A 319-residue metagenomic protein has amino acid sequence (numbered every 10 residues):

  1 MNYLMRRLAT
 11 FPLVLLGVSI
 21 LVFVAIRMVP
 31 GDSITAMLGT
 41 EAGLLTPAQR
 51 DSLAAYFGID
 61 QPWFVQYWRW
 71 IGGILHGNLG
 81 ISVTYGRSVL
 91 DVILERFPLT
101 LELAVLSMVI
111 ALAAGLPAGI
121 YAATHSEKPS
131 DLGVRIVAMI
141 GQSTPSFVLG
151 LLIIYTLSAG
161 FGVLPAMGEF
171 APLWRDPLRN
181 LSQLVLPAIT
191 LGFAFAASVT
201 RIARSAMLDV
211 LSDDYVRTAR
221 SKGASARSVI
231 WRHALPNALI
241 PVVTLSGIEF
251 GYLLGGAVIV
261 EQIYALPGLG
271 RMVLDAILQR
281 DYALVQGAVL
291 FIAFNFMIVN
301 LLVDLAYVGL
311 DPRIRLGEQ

Functional and structural regions predicted by a protein language model:
M1-Y3, P12, F97-S130, S146 (+1 more regions): Alpha-helical transmembrane segments of integral membrane proteins, especially multi-pass inner/plasma-membrane
M5-R7, P12-L13, I153: Hydrophobic alpha-helical segments of polytopic membrane proteins
L15-V65, F161-N180: Hydrophobic alpha-helical transmembrane segments of membrane transport/permease proteins and related membrane-embedded
S19-M28, F57-G58, R69-G72, I136-M167 (+1 more regions): Membrane-water interface segments at the C-terminal ends of transmembrane alpha-helices in multi-pass inner-membrane
S33-I34, W63, Y67, L79 (+9 more regions): Hydrophobic side chains within well-formed alpha-helices
L44-H76, A265-A276: Short hydrophobic, aromatic-rich alpha-helical segments embedded in or entering the lipid bilayer of multi-pass
I59-L116: An internal, D/E-rich "acidic patch" concept
